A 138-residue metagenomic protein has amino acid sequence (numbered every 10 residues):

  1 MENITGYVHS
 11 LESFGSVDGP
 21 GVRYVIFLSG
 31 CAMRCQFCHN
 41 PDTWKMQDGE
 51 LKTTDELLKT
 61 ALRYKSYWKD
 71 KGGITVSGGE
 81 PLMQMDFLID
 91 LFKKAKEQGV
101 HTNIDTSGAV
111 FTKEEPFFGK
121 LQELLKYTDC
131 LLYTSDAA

Functional and structural regions predicted by a protein language model:
M1-F27, R34-D48, R63-D70: N-terminal [4Fe-4S]-dependent radical SAM core
V22, N40-L125: Conserved Radical SAM active-site core
G30-C31, E114: Short loop segments at secondary-structure junctions
D129: Receiver (REC) domain switch/active-site residues of two-component response regulators
T134-A138: Conserved small/polar residues in nucleotide/adenosyl-binding loops
